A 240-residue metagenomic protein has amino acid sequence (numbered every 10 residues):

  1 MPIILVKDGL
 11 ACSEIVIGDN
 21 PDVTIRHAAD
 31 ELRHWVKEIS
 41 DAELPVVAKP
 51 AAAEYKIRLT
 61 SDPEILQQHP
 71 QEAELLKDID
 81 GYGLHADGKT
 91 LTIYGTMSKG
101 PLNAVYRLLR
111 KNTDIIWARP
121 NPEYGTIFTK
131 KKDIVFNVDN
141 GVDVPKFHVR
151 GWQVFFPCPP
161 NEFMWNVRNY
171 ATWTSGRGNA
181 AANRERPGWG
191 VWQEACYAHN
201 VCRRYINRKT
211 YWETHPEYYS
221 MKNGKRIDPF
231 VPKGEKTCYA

Functional and structural regions predicted by a protein language model:
M1-V16, D30-E43: Mature N-terminal segment immediately following signal peptide/propeptide cleavage in secreted/periplasmic
L5, I57, L91-G95: Generic recognition of long tandem-repeat/solenoid scaffolds
V6-V23, R226-V231: Acidic/histidine-rich, surface-exposed loop or edge segments in extracytoplasmic proteins
C12, A53-Y55, K89: Loop/turn elements at helix/coil->beta-strand transitions in domains of secreted/extracellular proteins
D19, S61, F156-C158: Short, flexible loop/turn elements at secondary-structure junctions
N20, D62-E64, S98: Solvent-exposed coil/turn segments that connect beta secondary-structure elements in extracytoplasmic/periplasmic
V23, A28-E31, W35-K37, A51 (+1 more regions): Feature activates predominantly on carbohydrate-active enzymes
P45-E74: Short, well-ordered secondary-structure micro-motifs within conserved domains or adaptor modules
